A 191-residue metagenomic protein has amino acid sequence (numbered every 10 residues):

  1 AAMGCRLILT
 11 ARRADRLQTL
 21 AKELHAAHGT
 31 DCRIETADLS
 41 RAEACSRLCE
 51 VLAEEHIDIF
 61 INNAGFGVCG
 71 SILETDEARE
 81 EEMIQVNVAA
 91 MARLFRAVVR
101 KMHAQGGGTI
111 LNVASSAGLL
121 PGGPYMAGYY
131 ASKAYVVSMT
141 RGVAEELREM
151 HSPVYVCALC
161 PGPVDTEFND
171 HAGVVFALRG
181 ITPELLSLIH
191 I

Functional and structural regions predicted by a protein language model:
C5-T19: Conserved glycine-rich Rossmann-like NAD(P)H-binding loop of the short-chain dehydrogenase/reductase
A14-D15, T36-R47, E77: The beta1-alpha1 cofactor-binding region of Rossmann-like NAD(H)/NADP(H)-dependent oxidoreductases
N63-V68: Conserved NAD(P)H cofactor-binding loop of Rossmann-fold oxidoreductase domains
S71-I72, R79-I84: Substrate-binding pocket helix/loop in short-chain dehydrogenase/reductase
F95, S132: Active-site helix of classical SDR
S115: Residue(s) in the substrate-gating loop at a strand-loop-helix junction that position the organic substrate next
H190-I191: Conserved small/polar residues in nucleotide/adenosyl-binding loops
